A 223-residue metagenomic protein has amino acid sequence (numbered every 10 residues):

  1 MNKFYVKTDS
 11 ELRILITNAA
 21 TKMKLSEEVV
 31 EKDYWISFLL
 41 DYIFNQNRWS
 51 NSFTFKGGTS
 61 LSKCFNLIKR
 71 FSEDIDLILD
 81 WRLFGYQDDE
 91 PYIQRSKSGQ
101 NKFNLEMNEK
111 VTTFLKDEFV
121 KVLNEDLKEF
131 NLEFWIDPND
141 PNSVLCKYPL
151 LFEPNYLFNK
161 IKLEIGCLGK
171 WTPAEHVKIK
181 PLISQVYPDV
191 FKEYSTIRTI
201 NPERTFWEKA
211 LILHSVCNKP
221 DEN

Functional and structural regions predicted by a protein language model:
M1-F38, Q87-R95: N-terminal regions immediately upstream of nucleotidyltransferase
T8-E11, N18, S37-D41, R48 (+2 more regions): Catalytic cores of NTP-dependent nucleotidyl/adenyl transfer enzymes across multiple folds
M23-K24, F65, I200: Residue-level detector of alpha-helix boundary/anchor positions
E28, K32, L67-I68, N104 (+2 more regions): Short secondary-structure transition/capping motifs
F44-I75, L79-Q87: Active-site nucleotide-donor binding segment shared across nucleotidyl transfer reactions
L67-I68, P91, H176: Short aromatic-enriched loop/helix-cap "lid" or pocket-rim segments at secondary-structure transitions that line
L79-T113: Catalytic palm subdomain of template-directed nucleic-acid polymerases, centered on the conserved carboxylate motif
